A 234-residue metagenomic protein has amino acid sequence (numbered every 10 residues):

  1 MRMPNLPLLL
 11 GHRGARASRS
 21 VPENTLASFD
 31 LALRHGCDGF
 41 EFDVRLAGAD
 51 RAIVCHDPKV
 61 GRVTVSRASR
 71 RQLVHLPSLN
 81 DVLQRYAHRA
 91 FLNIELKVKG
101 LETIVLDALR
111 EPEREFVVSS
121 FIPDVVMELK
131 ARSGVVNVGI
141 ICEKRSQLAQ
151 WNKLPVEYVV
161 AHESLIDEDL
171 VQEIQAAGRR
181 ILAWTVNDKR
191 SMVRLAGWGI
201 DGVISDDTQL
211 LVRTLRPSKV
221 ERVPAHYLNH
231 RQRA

Functional and structural regions predicted by a protein language model:
M1-A234: Phosphate-group recognition and catalysis centered on beta-loop-alpha active-site segments
